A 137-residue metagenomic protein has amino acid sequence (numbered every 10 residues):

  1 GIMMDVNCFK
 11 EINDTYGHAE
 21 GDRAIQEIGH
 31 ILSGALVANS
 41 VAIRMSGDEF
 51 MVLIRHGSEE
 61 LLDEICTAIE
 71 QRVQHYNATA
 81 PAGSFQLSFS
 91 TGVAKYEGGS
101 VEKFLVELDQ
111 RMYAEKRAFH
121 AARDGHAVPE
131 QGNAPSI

Functional and structural regions predicted by a protein language model:
G1, F50, F89-V93: A structural signal for short, well-ordered beta-strand segments
V6, H56, T91: Residues immediately flanking
N7-V37, I43-G47, M51-V52, E59-T67 (+2 more regions): Conserved long alpha-helical elements within nucleotide-processing catalytic cores of c-di-GMP signaling and class III
D14, L53-G57, Q74, Y96-E97: Residue-level recognition of strand-loop junctions within catalytic nucleotide-signaling folds
V37-N39, S58, K95-S100: Short glycine/proline-enriched coil/turn segments at helix->beta-strand junctions
I43-M45, V73-F89, H120-H126: Catalytic core regions of nucleotide second-messenger enzymes
D63-E70, P81, A94-D124, A134-I137: Catalytic-core segments of nucleotide cyclases and related cyclic-nucleotide turnover enzymes
